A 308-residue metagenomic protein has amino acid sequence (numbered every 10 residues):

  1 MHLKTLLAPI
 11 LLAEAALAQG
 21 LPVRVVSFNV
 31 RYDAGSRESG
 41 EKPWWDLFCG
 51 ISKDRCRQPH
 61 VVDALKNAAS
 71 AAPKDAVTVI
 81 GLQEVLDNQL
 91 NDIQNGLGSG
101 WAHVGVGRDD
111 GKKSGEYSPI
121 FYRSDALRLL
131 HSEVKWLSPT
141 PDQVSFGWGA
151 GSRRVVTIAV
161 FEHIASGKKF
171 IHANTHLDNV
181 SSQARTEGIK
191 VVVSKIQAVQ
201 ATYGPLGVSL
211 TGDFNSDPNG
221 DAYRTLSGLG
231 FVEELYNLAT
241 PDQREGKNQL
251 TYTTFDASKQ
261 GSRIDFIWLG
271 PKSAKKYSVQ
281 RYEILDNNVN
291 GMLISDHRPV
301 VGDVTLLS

Functional and structural regions predicted by a protein language model:
M1-A8: Classical eukaryotic N-terminal signal peptides for Sec-dependent ER targeting/secretion, especially the positively
H2, A13-N95, D110-E116, S308: N-terminal, active-site-proximal structural segment of metallo-dependent hydrolase catalytic domains
P22-D46, L130-W136, I158-V160, K168-D178: Active-site-proximal beta-strand elements of phosphoester/diester hydrolases
V23-V30, V61-N91, F121, A159 (+6 more regions): Active-site beta-strand/loop signature of hydrolases that rely on acidic residues for catalysis
V30-A34, V85-Q89, R108-K112, A126-L127 (+7 more regions): Solvent-exposed loop/turn segments at secondary-structure junctions within structured extracellular/periplasmic domains
G40-S52, T140-S145, L238-F255: Surface-exposed intrinsically disordered loops and tails
G81-K169, L177: Structured beta-strand-rich core segments of catalytic domains in phosphoester-bond hydrolases
Q183, Q197-V208, N215-S308: Metal-dependent phosphoester-hydrolase catalytic domains
